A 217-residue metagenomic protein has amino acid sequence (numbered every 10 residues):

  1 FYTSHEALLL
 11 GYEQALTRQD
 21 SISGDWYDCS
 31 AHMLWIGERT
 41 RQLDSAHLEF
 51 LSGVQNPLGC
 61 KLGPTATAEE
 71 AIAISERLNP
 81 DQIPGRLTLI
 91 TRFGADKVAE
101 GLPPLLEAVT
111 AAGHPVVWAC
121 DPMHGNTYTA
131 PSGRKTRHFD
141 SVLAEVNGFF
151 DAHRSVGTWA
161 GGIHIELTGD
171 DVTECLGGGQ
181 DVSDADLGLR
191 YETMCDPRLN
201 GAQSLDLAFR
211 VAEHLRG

Functional and structural regions predicted by a protein language model:
F1-G94, R134-R137, E145-V146, W159-E166 (+2 more regions): Active-site-facing alpha/beta catalytic cores
A71, R86-W118, H124-T173: Non-transmembrane, aqueous-exposed alpha-helical and coiled segments at domain scale
